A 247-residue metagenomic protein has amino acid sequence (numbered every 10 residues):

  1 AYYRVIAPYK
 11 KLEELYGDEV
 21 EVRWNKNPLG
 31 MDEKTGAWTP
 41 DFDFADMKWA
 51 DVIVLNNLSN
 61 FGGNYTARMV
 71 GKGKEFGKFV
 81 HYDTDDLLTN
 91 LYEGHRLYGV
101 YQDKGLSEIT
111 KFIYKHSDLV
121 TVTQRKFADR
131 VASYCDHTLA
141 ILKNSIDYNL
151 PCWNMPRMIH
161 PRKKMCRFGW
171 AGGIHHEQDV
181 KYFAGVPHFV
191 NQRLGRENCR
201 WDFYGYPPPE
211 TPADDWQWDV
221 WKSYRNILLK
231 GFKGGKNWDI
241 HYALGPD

Functional and structural regions predicted by a protein language model:
A1, E33-A37, G62-T66, Y92-Y101 (+1 more regions): Short, flexible/disordered intra-domain loops and linkers
A1-F61, N198-C199: N-terminal pre-catalytic "stem/leader" segment of glycosyltransferase-like enzymes
A1-G17, E21, D147-D247: Conserved catalytic-core segment of nucleotide-activated headgroup transferases in glycan assembly
W38, F42, M69-G71, E75 (+2 more regions): Membrane-proximal helix-turn-helix segments that form the acceptor-binding/catalytic region of lipid-linked
D51-V52, F79, L119, R167: Structural motif
N56-E75, T89, A171, V180-A184: An aromatic- and histidine-rich active-site surface loop
H81-T110, N149-C152, R162-K164: Acceptor-binding helix/loop patch of EC 2.4 sugar-transfer enzymes, predominantly nucleotide-sugar-dependent
K115-M155: Donor nucleotide-sugar binding/catalytic pocket of nucleotide-sugar-dependent glycosyltransferases
